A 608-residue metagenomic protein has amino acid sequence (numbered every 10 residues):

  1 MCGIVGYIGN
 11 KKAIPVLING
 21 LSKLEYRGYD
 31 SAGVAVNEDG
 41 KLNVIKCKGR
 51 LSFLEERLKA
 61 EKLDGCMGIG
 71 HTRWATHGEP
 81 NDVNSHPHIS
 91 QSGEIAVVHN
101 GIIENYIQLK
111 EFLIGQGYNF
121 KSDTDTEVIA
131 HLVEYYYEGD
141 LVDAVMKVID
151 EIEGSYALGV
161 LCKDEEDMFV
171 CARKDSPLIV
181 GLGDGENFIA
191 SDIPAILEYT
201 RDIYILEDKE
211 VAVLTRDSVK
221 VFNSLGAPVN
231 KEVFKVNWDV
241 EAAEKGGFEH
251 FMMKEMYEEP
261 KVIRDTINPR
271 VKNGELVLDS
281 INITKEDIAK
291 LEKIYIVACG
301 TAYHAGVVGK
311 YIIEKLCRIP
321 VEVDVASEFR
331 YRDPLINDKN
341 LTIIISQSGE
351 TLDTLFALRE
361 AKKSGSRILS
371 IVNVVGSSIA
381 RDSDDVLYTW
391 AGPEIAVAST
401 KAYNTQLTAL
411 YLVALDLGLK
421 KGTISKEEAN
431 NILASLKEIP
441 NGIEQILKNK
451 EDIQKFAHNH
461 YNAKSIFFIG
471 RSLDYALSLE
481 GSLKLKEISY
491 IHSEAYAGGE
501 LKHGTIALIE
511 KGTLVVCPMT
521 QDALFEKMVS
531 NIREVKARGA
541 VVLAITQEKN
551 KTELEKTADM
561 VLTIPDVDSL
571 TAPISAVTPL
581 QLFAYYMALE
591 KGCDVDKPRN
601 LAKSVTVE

Functional and structural regions predicted by a protein language model:
M1-E249, K261-E292, H304, Y331 (+7 more regions): Conserved short alpha-helical segments that host acidic/polar catalytic motifs at enzyme active sites
I4, V97, V160, C171 (+6 more regions): Structural beta-sheet core signal
G49, G70-V83, K272-K285, G309-I345 (+1 more regions): Glycine-rich oxoanion-binding loops at beta->alpha junctions
P87-I89, V170-C171, I203-Y204, V211-V213 (+12 more regions): Replace "in large, NTP-powered and nucleic-acid-processing enzymes" with "in large, NTP-powered factors and other
S155-E186, F456, Y461-E487, D522 (+1 more regions): Acidic/histidine-rich
G226, V541, V567-E608: Generic C-terminus detector
E259-I263, I267-Y295, D385-L514, A588-E608: Active-site phosphate/pyrophosphate-binding segments
A289-N431, S435-E438, T520-M560, F583 (+1 more regions): Glycine-rich phosphate-binding loops that contact phosphosugars or nucleotide phosphates
